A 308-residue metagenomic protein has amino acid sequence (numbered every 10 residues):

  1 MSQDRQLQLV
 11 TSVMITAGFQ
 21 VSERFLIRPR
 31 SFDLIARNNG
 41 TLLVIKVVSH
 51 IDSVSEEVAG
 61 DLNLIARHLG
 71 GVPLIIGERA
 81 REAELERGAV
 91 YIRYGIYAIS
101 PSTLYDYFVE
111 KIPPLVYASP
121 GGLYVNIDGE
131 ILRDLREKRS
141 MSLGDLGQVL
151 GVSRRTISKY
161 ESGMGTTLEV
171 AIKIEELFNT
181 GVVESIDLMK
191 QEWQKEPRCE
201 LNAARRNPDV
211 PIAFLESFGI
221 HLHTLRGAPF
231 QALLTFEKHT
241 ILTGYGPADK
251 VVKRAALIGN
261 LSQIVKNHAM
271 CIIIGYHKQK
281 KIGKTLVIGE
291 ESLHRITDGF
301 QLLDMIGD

Functional and structural regions predicted by a protein language model:
M1-F25, G181-A228, D308: Acidic-basic catalytic patches of nuclease active cores, encompassing PD-(D/E)XK and other metal-cofactor nuclease
M14, F32-R67, G71-L74, L215 (+1 more regions): Conserved catalytic cores of phosphodiester-cleaving nucleases, focusing on short active-site segments
V72, G77-E78, E86-L123, F214 (+2 more regions): Charged, structured surface patches that assemble and position nucleic-acid processing machinery
R133-D134, G144: Residues within the helices of the helix-turn-helix
R136, G147, E175: The alpha-helix within a helix-turn-helix
S140-R154: Short alpha-helical DNA-recognition segment
L150-G165: Recognition helix of helix-turn-helix/homeodomain-like DNA-binding domains that insert into the DNA major groove
E169-S185: DNA major-groove recognition helix of helix-turn-helix/homeodomain DNA-binding modules
